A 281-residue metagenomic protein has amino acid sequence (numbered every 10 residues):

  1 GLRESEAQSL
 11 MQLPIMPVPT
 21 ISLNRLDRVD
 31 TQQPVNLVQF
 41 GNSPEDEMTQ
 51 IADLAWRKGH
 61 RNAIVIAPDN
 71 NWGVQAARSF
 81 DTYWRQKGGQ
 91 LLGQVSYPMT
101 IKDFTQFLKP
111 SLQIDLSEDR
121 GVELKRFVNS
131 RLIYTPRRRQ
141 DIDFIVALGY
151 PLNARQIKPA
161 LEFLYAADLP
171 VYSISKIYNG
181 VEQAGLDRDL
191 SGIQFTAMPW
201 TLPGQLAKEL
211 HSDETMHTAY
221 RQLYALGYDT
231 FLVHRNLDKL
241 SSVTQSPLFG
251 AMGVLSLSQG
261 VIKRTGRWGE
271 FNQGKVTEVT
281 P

Functional and structural regions predicted by a protein language model:
G1, V35-N42, N62-N70, G93-Y97 (+4 more regions): Second-shell loop/turn segments in exported
G1-L2, T20-L23, N62-P68, L116-P151 (+1 more regions): Periplasmic-binding protein-like
L2-A7, R25-D30, D69-G73, Y97-K102 (+4 more regions): Solvent-exposed loop/turn segments at secondary-structure junctions within structured extracellular/periplasmic domains
L2-Q94: Extracytoplasmic ligand/sensor domains, especially the bilobed periplasmic-binding protein
P34-L37, P110-L124, Q140-I142, K158-Y228 (+1 more regions): Extracellular/periplasmic periplasmic-binding protein-like sensory domains
P34-L37, R85-G121: Short beta-strand elements in bilobed, periplasmic/extracellular small-molecule ligand-binding domains
E214-T280: Segments of small-molecule ligand-sensing domains
